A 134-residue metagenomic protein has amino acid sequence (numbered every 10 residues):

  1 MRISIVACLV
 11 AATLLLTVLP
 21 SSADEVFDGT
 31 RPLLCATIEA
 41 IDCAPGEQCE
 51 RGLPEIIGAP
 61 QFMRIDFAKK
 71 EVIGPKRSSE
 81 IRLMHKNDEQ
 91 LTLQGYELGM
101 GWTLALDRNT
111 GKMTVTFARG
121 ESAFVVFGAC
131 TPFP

Functional and structural regions predicted by a protein language model:
M1-C8: Bacterial N-terminal signal peptides that target proteins for export
V18-P20: N-terminal signal peptide c-region/cleavage motif recognized by signal peptidases
G29-K69: Short, solvent-exposed loop/hinge segments that bridge or flank secondary-structure elements
Q48, L53, G120-P134: Edge beta-strand at a domain terminus
Q61-M63, G101-L106, G128-P132: Hydrophobic/aromatic beta-strand elements that line small-molecule binding cavities or substrate pockets in beta-rich
F67-W102: Contiguous, well-ordered beta-strand patches that form the walls/edges of small beta-barrel/beta-sandwich domains
A105, T114-V125: Short, exposed beta-strand-loop hairpins at the edges of beta-sheets in extracellular/periplasmic proteins
